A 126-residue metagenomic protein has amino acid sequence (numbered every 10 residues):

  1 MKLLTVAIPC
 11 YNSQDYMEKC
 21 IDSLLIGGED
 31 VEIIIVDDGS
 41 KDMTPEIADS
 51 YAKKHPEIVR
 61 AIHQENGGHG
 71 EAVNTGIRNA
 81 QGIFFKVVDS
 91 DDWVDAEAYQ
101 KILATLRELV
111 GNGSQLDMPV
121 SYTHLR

Functional and structural regions predicted by a protein language model:
M1-R126: Nucleotide-sugar donor-binding/catalytic module of glycosyltransferases that assemble extracellular/cell-envelope
